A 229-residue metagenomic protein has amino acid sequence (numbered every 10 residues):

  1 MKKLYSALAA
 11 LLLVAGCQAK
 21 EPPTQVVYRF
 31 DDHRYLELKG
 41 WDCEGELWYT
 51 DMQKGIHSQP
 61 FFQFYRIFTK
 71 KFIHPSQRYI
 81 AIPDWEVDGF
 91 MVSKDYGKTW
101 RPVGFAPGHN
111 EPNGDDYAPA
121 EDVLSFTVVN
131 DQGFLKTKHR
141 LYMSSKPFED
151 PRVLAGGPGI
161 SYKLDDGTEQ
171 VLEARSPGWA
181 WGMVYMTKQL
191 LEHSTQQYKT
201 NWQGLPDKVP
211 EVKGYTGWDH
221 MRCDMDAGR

Functional and structural regions predicted by a protein language model:
V14-G16: C-terminal motif of bacterial Sec signal peptides marking the signal peptidase cleavage site
K20-W48: Beta-strand-rich domains and repeat architectures in extracellular enzymes and scaffolds, especially beta-propellers
E21-V26, F64-P75, G108-F126: Repeated scaffold domains used in trafficking and secretory/extracellular systems, primarily beta-propellers
D32-G40, P75-E86, Y117-M143, Q170 (+1 more regions): Short beta-strand elements that form the blades of beta-propeller/WD-repeat-like and other beta-sheet-rich scaffold
W41-P75: N-terminal, post-signal-peptide region of Sec/Tat-exported proteins
T50, M91-K94, Y142-D150, K163-L164: Conserved Ser/Thr-centered positions that define the repeating blades of beta-propeller domains
S58-F62, R101-P107: Beta-propeller fold detector
F62-K98: Mid-chain, structured segments of secreted extracytoplasmic proteins
